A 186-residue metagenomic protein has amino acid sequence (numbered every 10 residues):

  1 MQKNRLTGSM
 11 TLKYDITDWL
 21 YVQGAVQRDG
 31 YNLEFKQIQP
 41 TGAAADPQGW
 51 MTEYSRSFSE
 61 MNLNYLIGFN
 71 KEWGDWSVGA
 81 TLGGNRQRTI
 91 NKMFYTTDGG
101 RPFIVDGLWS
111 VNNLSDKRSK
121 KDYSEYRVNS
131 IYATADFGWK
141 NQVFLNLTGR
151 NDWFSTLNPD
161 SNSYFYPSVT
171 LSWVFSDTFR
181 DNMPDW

Functional and structural regions predicted by a protein language model:
M1, K36-M51, K92-S119: Surface-exposed loop/turn segments flanking beta-strands in extracellular/periplasmic regions
N4-W73, S77, Y126-D177: Surface-exposed extracellular loop regions of Gram-negative outer-membrane beta-barrel proteins
P40, D98, S163, P184-D185: Sparse recognition of residues in long alpha-helices and their boundaries
G79-N85: Extended hydrophobic secondary-structure segments that form protein cores and membrane-embedded regions
Q87-T89: Conserved "boundary/linchpin" sites in short secondary-structure elements
N91, D177-T178: A generic secondary-structure boundary signal that marks alpha-helix termini
T178-W186: Outer-membrane beta-barrel translocator/channel fold
